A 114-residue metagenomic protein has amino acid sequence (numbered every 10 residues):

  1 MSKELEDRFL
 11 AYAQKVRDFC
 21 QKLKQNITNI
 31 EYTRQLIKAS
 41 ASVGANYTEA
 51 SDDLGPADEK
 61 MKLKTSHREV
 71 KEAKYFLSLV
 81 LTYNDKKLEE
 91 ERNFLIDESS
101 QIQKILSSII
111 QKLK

Functional and structural regions predicted by a protein language model:
M1-K114: Amphipathic alpha-helical assembly/interaction segments
